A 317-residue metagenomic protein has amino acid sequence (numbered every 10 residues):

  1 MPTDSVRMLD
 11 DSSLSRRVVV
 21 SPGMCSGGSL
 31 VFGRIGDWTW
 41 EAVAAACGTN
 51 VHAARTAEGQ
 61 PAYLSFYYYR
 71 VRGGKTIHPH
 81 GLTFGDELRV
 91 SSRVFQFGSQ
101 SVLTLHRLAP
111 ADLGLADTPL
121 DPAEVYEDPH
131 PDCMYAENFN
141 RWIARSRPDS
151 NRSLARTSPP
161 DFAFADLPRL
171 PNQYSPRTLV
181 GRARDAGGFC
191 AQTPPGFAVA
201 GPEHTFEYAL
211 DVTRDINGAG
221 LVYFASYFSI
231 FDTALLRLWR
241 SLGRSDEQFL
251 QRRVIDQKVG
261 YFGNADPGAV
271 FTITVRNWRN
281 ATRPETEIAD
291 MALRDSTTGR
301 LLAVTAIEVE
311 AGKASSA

Functional and structural regions predicted by a protein language model:
M1, C47-T56, G114-V125, G187-Q192 (+3 more regions): Short amphipathic alpha-helical surface micro-motifs
M1-A45, S146-S150, A155-S241: Catalytic strand-loop segment that frames the active site of acyl-thioester-processing enzymes
M1-S91, F97, F231-W239, R244-F249 (+1 more regions): Hydrophobic, proline/glycine-rich low-complexity stretches
R17, S21, C25, S226 (+2 more regions): Extended, charged low-complexity segments that frequently continue into or abut oligomerization scaffolds
V71-G74, V254-K258, E308: A beta-strand/beta-hairpin structural motif
H78-R184, A265-P267, N277-A317: HotDog/MaoC-like acyl-thioester-processing domains
G218-T272, R283-T286: Intrinsically disordered, low-complexity segments enriched in Gly and acidic/Ser/Thr residues that form flexible
